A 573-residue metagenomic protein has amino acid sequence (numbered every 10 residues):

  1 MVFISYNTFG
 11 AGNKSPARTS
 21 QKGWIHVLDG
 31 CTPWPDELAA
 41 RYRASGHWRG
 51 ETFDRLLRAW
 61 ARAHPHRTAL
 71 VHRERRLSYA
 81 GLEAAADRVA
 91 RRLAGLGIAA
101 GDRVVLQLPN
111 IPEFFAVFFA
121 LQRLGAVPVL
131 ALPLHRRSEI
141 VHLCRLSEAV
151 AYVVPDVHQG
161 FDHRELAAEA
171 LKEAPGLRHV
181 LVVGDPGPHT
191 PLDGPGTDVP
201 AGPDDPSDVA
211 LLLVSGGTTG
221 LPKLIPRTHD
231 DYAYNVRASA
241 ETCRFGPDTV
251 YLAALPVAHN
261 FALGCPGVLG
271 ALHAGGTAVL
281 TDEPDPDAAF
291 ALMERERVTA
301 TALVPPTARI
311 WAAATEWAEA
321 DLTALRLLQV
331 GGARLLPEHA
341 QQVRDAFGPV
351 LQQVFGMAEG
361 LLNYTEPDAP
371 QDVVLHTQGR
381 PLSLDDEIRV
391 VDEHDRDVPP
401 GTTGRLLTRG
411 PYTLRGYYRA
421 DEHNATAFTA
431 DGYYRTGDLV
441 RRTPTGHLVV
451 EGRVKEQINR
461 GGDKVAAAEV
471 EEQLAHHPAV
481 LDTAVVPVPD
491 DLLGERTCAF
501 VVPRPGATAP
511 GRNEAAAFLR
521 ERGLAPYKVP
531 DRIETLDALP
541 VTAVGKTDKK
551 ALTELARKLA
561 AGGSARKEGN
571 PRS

Functional and structural regions predicted by a protein language model:
Y6-V27, G95-L96, A126-T190, P505: Structural core segment of the AMP-binding/adenylate-forming
H47-G50, D54, R58, H66-G97 (+6 more regions): Conserved AMP-binding/adenylate-forming core of the ANL superfamily
G50, P65-H66, G196-G216, L221 (+2 more regions): Conserved pre-ATP/AMP-binding loop-to-beta segment of ANL
R91, H135-H142, Y152-V154, T301 (+5 more regions): AMP-binding/adenylate-forming catalytic core of the ANL superfamily
A233-V250, N260-A300, A314: Conserved AMP-binding/adenylation subdomain of ANL enzymes
V298-A302, A312-V373, E387: Gly/Ser/Thr-rich phosphate-binding loop
P381-D385, R396-A427, V465: Conserved ATP/PPi-binding loop(s) of AMP-dependent carboxylate-activating enzymes
L524-K546, N570-R572: AMP-binding/adenylate-forming catalytic domain of the ANL superfamily
